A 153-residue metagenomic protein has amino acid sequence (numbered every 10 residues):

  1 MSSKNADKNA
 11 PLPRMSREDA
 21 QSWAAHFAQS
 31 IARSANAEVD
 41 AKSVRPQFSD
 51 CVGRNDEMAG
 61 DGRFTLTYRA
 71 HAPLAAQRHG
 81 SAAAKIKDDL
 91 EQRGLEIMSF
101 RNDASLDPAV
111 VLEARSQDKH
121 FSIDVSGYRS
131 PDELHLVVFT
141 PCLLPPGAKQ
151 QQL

Functional and structural regions predicted by a protein language model:
M1-G62: N-terminal leader/targeting segments
L12, S16, H71-A76, C142: A generic structural motif
S22-R33, A109, R115-L153: Extracellularly exposed regions in secreted/surface proteins, prominently low-complexity, repeat-rich
E38-R45, A83-K85, D107-V111: N-terminal start-of-chain detector that recognizes signal peptides and the immediate post-cleavage beginning
V39-P46, I97, F121-V125, L136: Generic structural motif
Q47-R54, I97-F121: Ser/Thr-rich, low-complexity intrinsically disordered terminal regions
N55, G62-F64, R129, K149: Compositionally biased, intrinsically disordered low-complexity regions
G60-L106: Long, charged/polar, surface-exposed segments that mediate recognition or autoinhibition
